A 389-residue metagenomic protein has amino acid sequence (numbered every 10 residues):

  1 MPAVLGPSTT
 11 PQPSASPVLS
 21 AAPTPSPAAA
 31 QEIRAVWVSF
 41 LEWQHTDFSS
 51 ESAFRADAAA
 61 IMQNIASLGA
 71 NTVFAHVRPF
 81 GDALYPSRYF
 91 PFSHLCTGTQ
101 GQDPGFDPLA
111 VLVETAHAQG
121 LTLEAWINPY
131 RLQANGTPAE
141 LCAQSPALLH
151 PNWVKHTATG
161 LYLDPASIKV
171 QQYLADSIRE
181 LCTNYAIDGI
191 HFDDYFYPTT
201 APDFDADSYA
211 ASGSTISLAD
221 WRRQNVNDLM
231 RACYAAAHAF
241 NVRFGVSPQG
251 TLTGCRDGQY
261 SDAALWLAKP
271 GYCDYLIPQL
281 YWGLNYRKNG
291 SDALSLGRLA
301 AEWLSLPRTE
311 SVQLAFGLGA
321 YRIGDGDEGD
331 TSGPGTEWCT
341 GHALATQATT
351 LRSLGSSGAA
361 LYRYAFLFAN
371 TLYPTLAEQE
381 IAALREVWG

Functional and structural regions predicted by a protein language model:
P2-A28: Ser/Thr-rich, Proline-interspersed low-complexity disordered segments
A29-R55, E124-E180, N184, P334: Active-site-adjacent "subsite" loops/lids of carbohydrate-active enzymes
L41-S52, F90-G105, T157-Q172, T215-N225 (+2 more regions): The substrate-binding groove and active-site-proximal loops of carbohydrate-active enzymes, especially glycoside
F54, N64, A110, Q119 (+2 more regions): Polysaccharide-binding and catalytic clefts of secreted carbohydrate-active enzymes
A56-A83, N184-G189, G271-Y275, L354-G358: Catalytic domains of carbohydrate-active enzymes, especially glycoside hydrolases
L68-P104: Aromatic-lined carbohydrate-binding/catalytic grooves of carbohydrate-active enzymes
Y85-G98, R131-A158, D194-S214, T331-T336: Aromatic- and acidic-residue-enriched segments that line the glycan-binding/catalytic groove of carbohydrate-active
P270-L296, E302-G389: Substrate-binding cleft of secreted/luminal carbohydrate-active enzymes
